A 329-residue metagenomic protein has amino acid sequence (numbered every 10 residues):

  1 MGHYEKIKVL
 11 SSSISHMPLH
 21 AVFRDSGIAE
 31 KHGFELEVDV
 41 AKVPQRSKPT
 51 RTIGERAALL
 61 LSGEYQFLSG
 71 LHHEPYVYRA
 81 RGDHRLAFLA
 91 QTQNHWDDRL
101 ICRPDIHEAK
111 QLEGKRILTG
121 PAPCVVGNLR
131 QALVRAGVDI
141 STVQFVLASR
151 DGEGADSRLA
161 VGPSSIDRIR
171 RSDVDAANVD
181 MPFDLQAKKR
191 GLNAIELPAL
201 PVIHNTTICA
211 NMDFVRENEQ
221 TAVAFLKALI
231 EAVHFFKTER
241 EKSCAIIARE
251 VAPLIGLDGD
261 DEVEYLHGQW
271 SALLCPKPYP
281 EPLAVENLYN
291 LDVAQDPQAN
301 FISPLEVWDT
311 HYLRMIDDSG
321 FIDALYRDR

Functional and structural regions predicted by a protein language model:
G2-R158, S165, D175-M181, I195-L200: Short, glycine-/small- and polar/acidic-enriched structural segments that line small-molecule recognition paths
E30, F34, R79, V134 (+4 more regions): Short polybasic/polar patches that bind polyanions
E37-Q45, D261-L273, I302-M315: Short linear loop/turn motifs
P49-T52, A80-G82, I101, K188-G191 (+2 more regions): Short secondary-structure transition/capping segments
G154-R158, G162-P253: Pocket-lining segment of extracytoplasmic ligand-binding domains
N218-F301: Secondary-structure end/capping motifs
D292-R329: Conserved C-terminal helix/tail region of periplasmic/extracytoplasmic solute-binding proteins
